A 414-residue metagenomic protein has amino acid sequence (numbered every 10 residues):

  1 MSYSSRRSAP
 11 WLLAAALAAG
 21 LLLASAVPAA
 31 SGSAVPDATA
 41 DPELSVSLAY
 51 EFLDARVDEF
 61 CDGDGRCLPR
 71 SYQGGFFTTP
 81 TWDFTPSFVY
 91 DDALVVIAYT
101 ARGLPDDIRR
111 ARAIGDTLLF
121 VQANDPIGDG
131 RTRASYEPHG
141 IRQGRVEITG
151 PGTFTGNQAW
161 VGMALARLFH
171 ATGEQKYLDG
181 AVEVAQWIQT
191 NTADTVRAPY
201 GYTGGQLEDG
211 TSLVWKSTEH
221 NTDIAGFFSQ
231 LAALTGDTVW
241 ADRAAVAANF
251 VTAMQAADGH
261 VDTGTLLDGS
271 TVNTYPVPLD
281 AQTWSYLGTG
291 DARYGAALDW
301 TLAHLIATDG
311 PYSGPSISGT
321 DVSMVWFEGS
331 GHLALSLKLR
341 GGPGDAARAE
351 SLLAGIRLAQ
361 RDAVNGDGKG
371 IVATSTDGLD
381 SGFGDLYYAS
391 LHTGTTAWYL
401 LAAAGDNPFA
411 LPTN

Functional and structural regions predicted by a protein language model:
S2-A16: N-terminal export and membrane-targeting signals
L21-A40: C-terminal region of N-terminal signal peptides and the immediate post-cleavage residues of exported proteins
D37-F77, P86-Y90, F120-V146, G152-G156 (+5 more regions): Extended ligand-binding clefts on enzyme/binding-domain cores
F84, D91-A101, A113-T117, W160-A164: Non-membrane alpha-helical segments in proteins
V96-P105, A111, Q282-T283, L337 (+1 more regions): Alpha-helical support elements that line or immediately flank enzyme active sites and cofactor-binding pockets
T100, A166, H170, S229-A233: Tandem alpha-helical RNA-recognition repeat domains
T149, H170-A171: Aromatic-anchored glycine-rich loop motif in surface-exposed flexible loops
